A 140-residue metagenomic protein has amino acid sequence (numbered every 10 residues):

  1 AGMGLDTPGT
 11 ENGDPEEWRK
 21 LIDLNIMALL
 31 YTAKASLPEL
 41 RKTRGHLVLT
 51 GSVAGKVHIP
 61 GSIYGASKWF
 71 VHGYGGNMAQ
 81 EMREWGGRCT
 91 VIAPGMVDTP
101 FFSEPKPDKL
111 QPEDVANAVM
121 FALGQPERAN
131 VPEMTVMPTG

Functional and structural regions predicted by a protein language model:
P8-R19: Substrate-binding pocket helix/loop in short-chain dehydrogenase/reductase
G13, H58-G65, N77, P105-K106: Active-site loop-to-helix junction immediately N-terminal to the catalytic Tyr of the SDR YXXXK motif in Rossmann-fold
A33, S67: Active-site helix of classical SDR
A35-R44: A short helix-coil junction within the Rossmann-fold of NAD(P)-dependent oxidoreductases
S52: Residue(s) in the substrate-gating loop at a strand-loop-helix junction that position the organic substrate next
V57, N77-G87: Active-site-adjacent segment of SDR/Rossmann-fold oxidoreductases
G87, V91-I92, K106-G140: C-terminal helical subdomain
